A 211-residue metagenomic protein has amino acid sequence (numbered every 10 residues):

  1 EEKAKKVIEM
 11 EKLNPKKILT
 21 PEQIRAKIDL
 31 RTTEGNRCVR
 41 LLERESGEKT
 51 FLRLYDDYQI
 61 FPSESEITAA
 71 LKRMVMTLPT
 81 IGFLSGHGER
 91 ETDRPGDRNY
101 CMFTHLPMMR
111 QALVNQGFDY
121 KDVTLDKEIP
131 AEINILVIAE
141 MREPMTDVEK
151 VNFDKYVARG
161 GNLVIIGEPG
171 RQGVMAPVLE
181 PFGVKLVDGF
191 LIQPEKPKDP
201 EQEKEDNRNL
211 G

Functional and structural regions predicted by a protein language model:
E1-G211: Short, surface-exposed patches at the edges or C-terminal ends of soluble domains, predominantly
